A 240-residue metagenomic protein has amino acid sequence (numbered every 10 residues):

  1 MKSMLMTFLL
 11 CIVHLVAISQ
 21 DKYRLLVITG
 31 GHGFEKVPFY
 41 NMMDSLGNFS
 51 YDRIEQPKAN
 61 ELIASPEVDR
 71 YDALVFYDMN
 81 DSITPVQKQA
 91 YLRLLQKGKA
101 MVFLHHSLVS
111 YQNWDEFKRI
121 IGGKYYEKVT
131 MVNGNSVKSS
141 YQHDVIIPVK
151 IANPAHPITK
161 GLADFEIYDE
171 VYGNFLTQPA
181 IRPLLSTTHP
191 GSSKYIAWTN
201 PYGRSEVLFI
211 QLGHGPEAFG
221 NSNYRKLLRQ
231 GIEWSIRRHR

Functional and structural regions predicted by a protein language model:
M1-D21: Bacterial Sec-dependent N-terminal signal peptides
S19-Y71: Aromatic-Pro/Gly-enriched surface loop or interdomain linker that acts as a lid/target-recognition segment
D21-Y23, F49, E55, S192-K194 (+1 more regions): Extracellular ligand-binding/catalytic regions of CAZymes and related secreted enzymes and adhesion modules
K22, S107-T187: An acidic, glycine-rich "communication" segment
L26-I28, V68-W114, R204: Short alpha-beta junction capping motif
G31-F34, P57-E61, M79-I83, M101 (+3 more regions): Solvent-exposed loop/turn segments at secondary-structure junctions within structured extracellular/periplasmic domains
E35-F39, E67, Q87-A90, N113 (+2 more regions): Stable alpha-helical elements in mature extracytoplasmic
V37, P57-S65, V86-Q89, G191-A197: Alpha-helical scaffolding within the catalytic cores of extracellular/periplasmic polymer-degrading hydrolases
